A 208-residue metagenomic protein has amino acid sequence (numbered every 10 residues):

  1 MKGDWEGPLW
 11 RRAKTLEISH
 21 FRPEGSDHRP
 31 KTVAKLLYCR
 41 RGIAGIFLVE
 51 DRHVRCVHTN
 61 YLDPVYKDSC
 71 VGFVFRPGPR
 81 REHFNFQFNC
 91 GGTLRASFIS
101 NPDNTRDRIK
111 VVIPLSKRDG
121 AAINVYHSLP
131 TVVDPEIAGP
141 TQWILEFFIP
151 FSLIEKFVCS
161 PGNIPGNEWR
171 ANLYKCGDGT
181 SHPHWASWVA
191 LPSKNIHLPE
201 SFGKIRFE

Functional and structural regions predicted by a protein language model:
M1-E208: Structural preference for beta-rich elements and adjacent junctions enriched in aromatics
